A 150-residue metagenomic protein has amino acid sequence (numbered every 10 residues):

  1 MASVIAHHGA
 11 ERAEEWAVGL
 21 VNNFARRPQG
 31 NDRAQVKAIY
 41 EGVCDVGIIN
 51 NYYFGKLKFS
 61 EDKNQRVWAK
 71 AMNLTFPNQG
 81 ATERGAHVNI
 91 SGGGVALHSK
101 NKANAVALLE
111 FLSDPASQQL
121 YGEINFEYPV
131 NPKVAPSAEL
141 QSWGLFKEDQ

Functional and structural regions predicted by a protein language model:
M1-A2, V88-G94: Periplasmic solute-binding protein
A2-P77: Ligand-binding pocket segment of bilobal, Venus flytrap-like solute-binding proteins
R26, L74-F76, A81, G92 (+2 more regions): Mixed-charge, polar/low-complexity N-terminal
N31, H87, K100: Short, glycine/acidic-rich beta->alpha junctions
Y52-G55, Q79-E83, K100, D114-Q118: Solvent-exposed loop/turn segments at secondary-structure junctions within structured extracellular/periplasmic domains
K63-H87, A96, P132: Short beta-strand->loop
S91-D149: Mature extracytoplasmic/periplasmic domains
